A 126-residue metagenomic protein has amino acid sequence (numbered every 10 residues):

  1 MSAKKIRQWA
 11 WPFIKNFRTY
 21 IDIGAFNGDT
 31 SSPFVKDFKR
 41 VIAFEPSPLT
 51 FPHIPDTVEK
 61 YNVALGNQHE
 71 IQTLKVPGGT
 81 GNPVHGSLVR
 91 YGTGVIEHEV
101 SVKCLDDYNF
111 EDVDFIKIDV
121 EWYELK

Functional and structural regions predicted by a protein language model:
M1: S-adenosyl-L-methionine
K4-H69: SAM cofactor-binding core of SAM-dependent methyltransferases, primarily the Rossmann-like beta-alpha-beta module
F17-T30, V102-K126: Active-site segment flanking the S-adenosylmethionine/decSAM binding pocket in AdoMet-dependent transferases
S31-K36, E45, P52-P55, H69-Q72 (+5 more regions): Generic local-structure boundary detector
Y61, G66-K103, D107-F110: Glycine-rich adenosyl-binding loop in Rossmann-like folds that engage adenosine-containing cofactors
